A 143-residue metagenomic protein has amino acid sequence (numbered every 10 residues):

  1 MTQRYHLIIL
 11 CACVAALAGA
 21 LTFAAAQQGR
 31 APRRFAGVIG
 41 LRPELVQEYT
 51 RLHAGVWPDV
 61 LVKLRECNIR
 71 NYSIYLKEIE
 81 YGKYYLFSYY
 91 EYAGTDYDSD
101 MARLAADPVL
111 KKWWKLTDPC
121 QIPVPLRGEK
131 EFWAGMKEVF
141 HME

Functional and structural regions predicted by a protein language model:
M1-C11: Bacterial N-terminal signal peptides that target proteins for export
I9-A20: Bacterial N-terminal signal peptides
T22-Q28, K77-I79, K111-E143: Glycine-rich beta-strand-turn "strand-cap" elements at beta-sheet edges
R34-G40: Active-site-flanking beta-strand signature of metal-NTP-handling nucleotidyl enzymes and homologous cyclase-like
L45-R70: Short amphipathic alpha-helical segments
K63-R70, E91-W133: An amphipathic, aromatic/His-enriched active-site/gating alpha helix that lines ligand/cofactor pockets
I69-K77: A short glycine-rich, hydrophobically flanked beta-strand micro-motif that places a catalytic Asp/Glu for divalent metal
E80-Y84: Short acidic/glycine-enriched loop/turn segments that link adjacent beta-strands
